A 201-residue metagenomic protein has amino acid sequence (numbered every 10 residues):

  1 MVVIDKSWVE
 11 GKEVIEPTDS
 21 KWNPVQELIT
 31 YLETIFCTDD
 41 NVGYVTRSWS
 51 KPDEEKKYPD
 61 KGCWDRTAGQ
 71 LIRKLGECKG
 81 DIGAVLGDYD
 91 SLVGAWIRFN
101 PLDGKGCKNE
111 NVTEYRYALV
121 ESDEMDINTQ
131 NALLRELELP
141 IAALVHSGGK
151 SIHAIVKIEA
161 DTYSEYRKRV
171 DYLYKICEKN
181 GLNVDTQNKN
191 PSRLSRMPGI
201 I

Functional and structural regions predicted by a protein language model:
M1-R116: DNA replication initiation on ssDNA origins
K6, R98-E138, I158-I201: DNA replication initiation modules
T34-N41, G80, S91, E136-A143 (+1 more regions): Structural alpha-beta junctions
T46-S50, S122-D123, H146-G149: Short loop/turn segments at strand-loop or loop-helix junctions that form parts of catalytic or ligand-binding pockets
L144-H153, S195: Short, conserved phosphate-binding/catalytic loop or strand-edge motifs used in phosphoryl-/nucleotidyl-transfer
